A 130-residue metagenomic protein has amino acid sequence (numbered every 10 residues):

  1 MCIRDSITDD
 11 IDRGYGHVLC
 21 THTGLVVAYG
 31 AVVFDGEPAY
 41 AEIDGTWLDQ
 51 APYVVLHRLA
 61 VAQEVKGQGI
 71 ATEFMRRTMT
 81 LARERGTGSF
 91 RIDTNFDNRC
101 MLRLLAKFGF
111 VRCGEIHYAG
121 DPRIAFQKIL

Functional and structural regions predicted by a protein language model:
M1-D5: Conserved small/polar residues in nucleotide/adenosyl-binding loops
T8-D12: Short loop/turn motifs at secondary-structure junctions and domain boundaries
R13-G30: Conserved beta-hairpin
A31-R58, K66: Conserved acyl-donor/pantetheine-binding loop and adjacent beta-alpha core of acyl/acetyltransferases and related
F34, D93-T94, A106-A125: Conserved catalytic-core motifs of GNAT/GCN5-like acyltransferases
R58-V61, G67-T80, R103-K107: Conserved acetyl-CoA-binding loop-helix of GNAT-fold acetyltransferases
T72, E84, F96-G114: Conserved active-site alpha-helix within GNAT-family acetyltransferase domains
M75, A82-N95: Conserved GNAT acetyl-CoA-binding A-motif
